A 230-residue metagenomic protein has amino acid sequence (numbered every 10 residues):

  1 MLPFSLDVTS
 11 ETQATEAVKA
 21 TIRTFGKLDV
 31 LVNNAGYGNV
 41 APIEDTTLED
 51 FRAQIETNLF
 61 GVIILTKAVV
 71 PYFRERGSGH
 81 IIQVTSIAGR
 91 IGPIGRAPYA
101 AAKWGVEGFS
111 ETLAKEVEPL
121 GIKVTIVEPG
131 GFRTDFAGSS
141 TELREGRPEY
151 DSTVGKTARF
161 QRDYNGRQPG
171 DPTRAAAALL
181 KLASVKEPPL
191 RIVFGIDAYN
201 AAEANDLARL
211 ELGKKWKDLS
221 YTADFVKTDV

Functional and structural regions predicted by a protein language model:
L6-E16, L48: The beta1-alpha1 cofactor-binding region of Rossmann-like NAD(H)/NADP(H)-dependent oxidoreductases
A20-N33, N39: A glycine-rich helix->loop->beta "capping" turn within Rossmann-like NAD(P)(H)-dependent oxidoreductase domains
P42-I43, D50-R52: Substrate-binding pocket helix/loop in short-chain dehydrogenase/reductase
E44, I91-P98: Active-site loop immediately N-terminal to the catalytic Tyr-X3-Lys motif of short-chain dehydrogenase/reductase
T66, A102: Active-site helix of classical SDR
S86: Residue(s) in the substrate-gating loop at a strand-loop-helix junction that position the organic substrate next
P119-P189: SDR active-site lid
